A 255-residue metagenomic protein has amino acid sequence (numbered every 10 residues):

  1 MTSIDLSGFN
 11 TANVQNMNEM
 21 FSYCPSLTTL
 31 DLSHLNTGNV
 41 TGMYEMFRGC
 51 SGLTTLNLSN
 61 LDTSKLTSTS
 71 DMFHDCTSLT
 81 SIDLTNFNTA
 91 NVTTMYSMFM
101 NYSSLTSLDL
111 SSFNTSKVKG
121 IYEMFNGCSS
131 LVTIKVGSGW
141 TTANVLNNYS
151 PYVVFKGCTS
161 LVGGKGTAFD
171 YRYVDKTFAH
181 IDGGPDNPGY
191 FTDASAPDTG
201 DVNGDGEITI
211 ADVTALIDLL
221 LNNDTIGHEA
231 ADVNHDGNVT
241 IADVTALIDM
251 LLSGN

Functional and structural regions predicted by a protein language model:
M1-P197, V239: Negatively charged
D193-N255: Cellulosome-associated attachment modules in secreted, modular CAZymes
